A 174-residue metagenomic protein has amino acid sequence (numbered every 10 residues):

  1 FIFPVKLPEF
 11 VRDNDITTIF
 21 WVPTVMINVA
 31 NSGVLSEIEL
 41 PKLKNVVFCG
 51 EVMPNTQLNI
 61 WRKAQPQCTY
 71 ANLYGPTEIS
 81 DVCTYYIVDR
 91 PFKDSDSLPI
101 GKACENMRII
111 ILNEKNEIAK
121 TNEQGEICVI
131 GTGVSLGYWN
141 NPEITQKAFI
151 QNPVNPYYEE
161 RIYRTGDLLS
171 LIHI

Functional and structural regions predicted by a protein language model:
F1, V25, V34, V52 (+3 more regions): Short, well-ordered alpha-helical scaffold segment located in the soluble/lumenal catalytic or ligand-binding core
F1-N14, F20, T24-N28, V52-M53: ATP-dependent adenylate-forming carboxylate-activation enzymes
K6-L7, V25, Q57, D96 (+1 more regions): Acidic donor-diphosphate engagement hotspot in glycosyltransferases and nucleotidyltransferases that stabilizes
P8-F10, E37, R62, G101 (+1 more regions): A general structural signal for stabilizing positions within well-ordered secondary structure
I16-F20, A30-P99, R108: Gly/Ser/Thr-rich phosphate-binding loop
W21-V22, C49, L112, I130: Replace "coordinates the UDP/GDP/TDP-sugar" with "coordinates nucleotide-activated sugar donors
P54, H173-I174: Conserved adenylation A10 loop of the ANL superfamily
P66-N72, T84-I172: AMP-dependent adenylate-forming
